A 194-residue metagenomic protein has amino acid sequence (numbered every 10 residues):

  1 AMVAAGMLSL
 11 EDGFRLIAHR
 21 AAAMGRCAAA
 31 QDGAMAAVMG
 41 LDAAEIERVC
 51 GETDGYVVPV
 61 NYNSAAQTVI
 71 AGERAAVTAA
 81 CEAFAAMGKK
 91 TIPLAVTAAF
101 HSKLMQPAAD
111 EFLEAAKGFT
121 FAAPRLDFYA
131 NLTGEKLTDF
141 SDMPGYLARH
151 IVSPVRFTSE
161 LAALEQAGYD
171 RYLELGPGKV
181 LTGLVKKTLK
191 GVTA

Functional and structural regions predicted by a protein language model:
V3-P154, G183: Alpha/beta catalytic cores of group-transfer enzymes, especially the acyltransferase/condensing modules of polyketide
R149-A194: Flexible, low-complexity segments
